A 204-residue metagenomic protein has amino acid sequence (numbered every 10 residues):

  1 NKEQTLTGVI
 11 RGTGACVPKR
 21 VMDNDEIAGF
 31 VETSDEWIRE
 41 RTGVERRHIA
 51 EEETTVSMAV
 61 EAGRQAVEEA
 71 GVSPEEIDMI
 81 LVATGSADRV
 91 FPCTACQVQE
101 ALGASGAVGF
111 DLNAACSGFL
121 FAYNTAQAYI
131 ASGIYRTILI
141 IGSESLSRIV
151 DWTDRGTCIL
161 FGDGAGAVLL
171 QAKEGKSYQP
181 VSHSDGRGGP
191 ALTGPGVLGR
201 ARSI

Functional and structural regions predicted by a protein language model:
N1-D78, V197-I204: Conserved active-site "lid/cap" helical segment
K2-Q4, V60-V67, I159-I204: Hydrophobic pocket-lining "lid/loop/helix" segments that shape and contact the acyl-thioester
R11, A83, N113, I138-E144 (+2 more regions): Short beta-strand segments
C16, A83-D88, A114-F119, G142-S147 (+1 more regions): Acidic, glycine-rich active-site loops and adjacent beta-strand->loop/helix elements that engage anionic groups
V21-M22, F91-C93, V150-T153: Short acidic, glycine/serine/threonine-rich loops at helix termini
E26-A28, E32, P92-E100, T193-G194: Short, flexible, mixed-charge acidic loops at enzyme active sites
W37-R41, E45-S57, G85-I138: Conserved catalytic cysteine-centered active-site region of acyl-thioester-dependent Claisen-condensing enzymes
Y129-A165: Flexible, glycine-rich active-site loops centered on histidine and acidic residues that chelate a metal or position
